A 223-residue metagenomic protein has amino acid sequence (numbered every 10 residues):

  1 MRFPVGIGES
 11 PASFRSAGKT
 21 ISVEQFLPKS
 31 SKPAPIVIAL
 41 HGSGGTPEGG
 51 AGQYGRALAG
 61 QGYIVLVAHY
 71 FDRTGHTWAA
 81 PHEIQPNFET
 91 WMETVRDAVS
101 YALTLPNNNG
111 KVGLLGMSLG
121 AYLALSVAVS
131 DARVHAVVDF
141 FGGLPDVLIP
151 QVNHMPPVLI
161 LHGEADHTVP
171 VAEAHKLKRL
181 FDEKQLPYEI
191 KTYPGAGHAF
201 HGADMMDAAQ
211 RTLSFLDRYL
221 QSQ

Functional and structural regions predicted by a protein language model:
M1-L27, L114, L119, L125 (+1 more regions): An N-terminal hydrophobic leader/cap segment in hydrolases
F14-F26, P33-L105: Serine-hydrolase catalytic machinery in alpha/beta-hydrolase-like enzymes
H69, L115-M117, V138-F141, L161 (+1 more regions): Alpha/beta-hydrolase-fold catalytic nucleophile elbow
V95-M155: Primarily recognizes the serine-hydrolase "nucleophile elbow" in alpha/beta-hydrolase and SGNH/GDSL folds
N153-V158, K184-L186: Short, proline-enriched alpha-helix->beta-strand connector loops that line the catalytic pocket of alpha/beta-hydrolase
I160-H162, D166: Short beta-strand/loop motif that positions the catalytic acidic residue of the alpha/beta-hydrolase fold
T168-E173: Conserved alpha/beta-hydrolase "acid-adjacent" motif
L186-Q223: C-terminal catalytic histidine-bearing segment of alpha/beta-hydrolase fold enzymes
